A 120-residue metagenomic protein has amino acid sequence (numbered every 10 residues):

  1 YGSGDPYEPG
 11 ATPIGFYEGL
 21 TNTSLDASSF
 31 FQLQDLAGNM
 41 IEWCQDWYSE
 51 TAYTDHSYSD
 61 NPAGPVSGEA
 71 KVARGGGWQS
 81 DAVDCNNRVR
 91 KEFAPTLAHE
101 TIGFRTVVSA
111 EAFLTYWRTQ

Functional and structural regions predicted by a protein language model:
Y1-A37, K91-T96: Short, well-ordered junction/capping motifs at the entry into regular secondary structure
E8-G10, L36-Q120: Surface-exposed recognition segments
